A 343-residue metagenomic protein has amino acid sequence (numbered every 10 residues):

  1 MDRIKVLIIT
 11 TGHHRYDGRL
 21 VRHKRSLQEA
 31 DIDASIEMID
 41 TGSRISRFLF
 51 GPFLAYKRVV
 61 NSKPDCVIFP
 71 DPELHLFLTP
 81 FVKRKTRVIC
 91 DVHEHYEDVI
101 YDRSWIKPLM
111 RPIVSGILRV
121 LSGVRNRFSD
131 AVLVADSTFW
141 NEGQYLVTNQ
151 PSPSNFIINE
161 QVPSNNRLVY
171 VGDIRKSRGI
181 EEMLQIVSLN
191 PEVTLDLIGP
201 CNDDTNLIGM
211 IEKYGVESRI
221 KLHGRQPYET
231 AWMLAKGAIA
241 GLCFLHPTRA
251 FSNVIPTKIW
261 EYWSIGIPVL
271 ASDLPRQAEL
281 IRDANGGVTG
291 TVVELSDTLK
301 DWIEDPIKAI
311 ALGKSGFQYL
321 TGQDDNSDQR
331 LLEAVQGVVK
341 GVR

Functional and structural regions predicted by a protein language model:
L7-I9, I158-N190, L195-D196: Conserved donor-binding/catalytic core segment of Leloir-type glycosyltransferases
P52-V60, Y96-I100, P108-V132: Membrane-proximal helix-turn-helix segments that form the acceptor-binding/catalytic region of lipid-linked
V114-N159, P163: Donor nucleotide-sugar binding/catalytic pocket of nucleotide-sugar-dependent glycosyltransferases
V171, T194-I208, G224: Glycosyltransferase donor-sugar binding loop
R178, E229-L234, G241-W260, A271-E279: Nucleotide-sugar-dependent
I208-M233: Nucleotide-activated donor-binding/catalytic signature segment of Leloir-type glycosyltransferases, i.e., the conserved
D283-E294, D301-I307: Conserved acidic donor-binding segment of nucleotide-sugar-dependent glycosyltransferases
P306-G337: A charged, aromatic-enriched C-terminal amphipathic alpha-helix characteristic of glycosyltransferases across folds
